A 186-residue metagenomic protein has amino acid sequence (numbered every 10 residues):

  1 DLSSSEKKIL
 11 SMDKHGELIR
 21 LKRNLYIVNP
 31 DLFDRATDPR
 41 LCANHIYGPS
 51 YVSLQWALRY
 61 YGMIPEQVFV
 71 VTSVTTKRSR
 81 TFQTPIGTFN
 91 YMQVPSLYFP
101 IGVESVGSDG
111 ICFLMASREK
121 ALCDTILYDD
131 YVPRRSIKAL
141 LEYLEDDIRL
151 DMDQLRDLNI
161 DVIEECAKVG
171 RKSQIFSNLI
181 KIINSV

Functional and structural regions predicted by a protein language model:
D1-P49, P85: Short beta-edge/loop segments at beta->alpha junctions of small alpha/beta modules that act as binding/recognition
M12, Y26-P30, Q93-Y98, L144: Short, compositionally biased low-complexity segments
K14-H15, R59-Y60, D157, V169: Residues at alpha-helix termini
L41-H45, Q55-Y61: Positively charged, aromatic-accented nucleic-acid-binding surfaces
C42, I46, S50, E66-V68 (+1 more regions): Contiguous, function-dense segments enriched for cysteine-driven chemistry and partner/ligand-binding capacity
L58-I111: Exposed, interaction-prone assembly regions rather than primary DNA-binding/catalytic cores
V103-V186: Hydrophobic alpha-helical interaction segments
